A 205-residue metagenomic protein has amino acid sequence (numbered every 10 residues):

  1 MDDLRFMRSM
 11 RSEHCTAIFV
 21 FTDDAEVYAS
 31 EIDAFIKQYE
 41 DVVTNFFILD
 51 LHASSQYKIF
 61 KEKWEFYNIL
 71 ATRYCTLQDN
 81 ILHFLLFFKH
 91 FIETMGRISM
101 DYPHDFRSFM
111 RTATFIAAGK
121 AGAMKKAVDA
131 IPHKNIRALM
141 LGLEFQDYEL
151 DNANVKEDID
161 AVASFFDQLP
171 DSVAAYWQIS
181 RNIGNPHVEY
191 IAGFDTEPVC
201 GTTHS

Functional and structural regions predicted by a protein language model:
M1-S205: Tubulin/FtsZ superfamily GTPase core signature
